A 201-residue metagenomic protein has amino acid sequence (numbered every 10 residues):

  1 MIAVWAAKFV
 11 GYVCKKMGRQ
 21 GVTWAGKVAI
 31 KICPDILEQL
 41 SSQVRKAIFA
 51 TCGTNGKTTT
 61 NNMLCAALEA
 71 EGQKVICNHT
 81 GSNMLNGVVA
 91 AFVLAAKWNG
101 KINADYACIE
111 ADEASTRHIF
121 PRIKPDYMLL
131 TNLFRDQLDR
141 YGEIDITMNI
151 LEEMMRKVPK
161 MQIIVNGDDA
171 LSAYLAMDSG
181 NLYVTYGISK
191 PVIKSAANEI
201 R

Functional and structural regions predicted by a protein language model:
M1-A50, E69-G72, N86-W98, S195: Short, basic phosphate-binding NTP loop
K46, F134-R201: Acidic, Mg2+-coordinating active-site environments of NTP-dependent enzymes
T51, T59-H79: A conserved segment at the C-terminal end of the G1
K57-M63, L85-V88, S115: Short glycine/serine/threonine-rich phosphate/pyrophosphate-binding segments that cradle anionic phosphate groups
E69-A70, D126-R135: Gly-rich Lys/Arg/Thr-decorated short loops/hinges at beta-loop-alpha junctions or inter-strand turns that position
E71, I123-K124, D178-N181: Short, structured coil segments at secondary-structure junctions
G87-L130: Conserved nucleotide-sensing/catalytic segment adjacent to the nucleotide-binding pocket in NTP-handling enzymes
